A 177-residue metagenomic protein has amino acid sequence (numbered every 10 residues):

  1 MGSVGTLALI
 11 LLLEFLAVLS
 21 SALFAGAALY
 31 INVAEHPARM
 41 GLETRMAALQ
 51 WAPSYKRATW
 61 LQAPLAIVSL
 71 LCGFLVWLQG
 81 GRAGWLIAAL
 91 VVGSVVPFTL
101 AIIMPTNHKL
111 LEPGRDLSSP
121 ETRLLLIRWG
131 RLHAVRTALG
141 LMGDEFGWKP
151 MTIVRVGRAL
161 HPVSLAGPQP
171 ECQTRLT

Functional and structural regions predicted by a protein language model:
M1-L9: Short, strongly hydrophobic alpha-helical membrane anchors
L9-A22, L75-G93: Interfacial segments of alpha-helical transmembrane regions
I10-V68, L111-I127: Interfacial loop at the N-terminal end of multi-pass membrane proteins
Q62-L75, R136-D144: Core segments of transmembrane alpha-helices that mediate helix-helix packing or line hydrophobic substrate/ligand
V96-I102: Mid-bilayer segments of alpha-helical transmembrane spans in multi-pass integral membrane proteins that mediate
I102-G114: A cytosolic-side transmembrane-helix exit/cap motif
V156-S164: Intrinsic, low-complexity polybasic segments
